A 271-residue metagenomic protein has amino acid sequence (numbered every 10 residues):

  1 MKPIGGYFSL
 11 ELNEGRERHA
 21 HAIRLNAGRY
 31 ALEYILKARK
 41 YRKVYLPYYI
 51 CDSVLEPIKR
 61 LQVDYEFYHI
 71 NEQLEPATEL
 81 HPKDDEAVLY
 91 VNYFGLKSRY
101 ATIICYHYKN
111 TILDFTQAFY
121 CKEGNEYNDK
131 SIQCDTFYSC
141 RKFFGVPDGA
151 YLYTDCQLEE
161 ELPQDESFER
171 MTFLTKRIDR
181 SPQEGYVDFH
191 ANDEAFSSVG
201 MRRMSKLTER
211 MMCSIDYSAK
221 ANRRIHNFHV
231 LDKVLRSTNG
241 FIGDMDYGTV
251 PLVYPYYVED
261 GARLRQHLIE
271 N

Functional and structural regions predicted by a protein language model:
K2-A22, N26, Y30-I112, A118-Y120: PLP-dependent aminotransferase-like
P3-Y7, L12, R16-H19, I23 (+4 more regions): PLP-dependent aminotransferase class I/II
G28-R29, D148, G248-P251: Conserved glycosyltransferase catalytic-site signature
V54-L55, K97-R99, Y120-E123, F144-D148 (+3 more regions): Short catalytic/ligand-binding loop motif for oxyanion handling, primarily in non-cytosolic enzymes, centered on
I58, I104-Y106, D129, L235 (+1 more regions): A generic structural signal for well-ordered alpha-helical segments
T116-K130: Glycine-rich beta-alpha loop elements in corrinoid/cobalamin-binding modules across cobalamin-dependent enzymes
S131-R177: Active-site PLP attachment segment
